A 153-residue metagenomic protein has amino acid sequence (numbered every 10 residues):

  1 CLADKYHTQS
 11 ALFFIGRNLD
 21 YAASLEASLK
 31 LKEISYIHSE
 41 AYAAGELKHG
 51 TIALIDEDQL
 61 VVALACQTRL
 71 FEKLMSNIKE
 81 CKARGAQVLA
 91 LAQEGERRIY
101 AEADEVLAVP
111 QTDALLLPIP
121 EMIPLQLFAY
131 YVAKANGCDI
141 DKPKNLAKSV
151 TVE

Functional and structural regions predicted by a protein language model:
C1-E153: A SIS-like phosphosugar-recognition module
